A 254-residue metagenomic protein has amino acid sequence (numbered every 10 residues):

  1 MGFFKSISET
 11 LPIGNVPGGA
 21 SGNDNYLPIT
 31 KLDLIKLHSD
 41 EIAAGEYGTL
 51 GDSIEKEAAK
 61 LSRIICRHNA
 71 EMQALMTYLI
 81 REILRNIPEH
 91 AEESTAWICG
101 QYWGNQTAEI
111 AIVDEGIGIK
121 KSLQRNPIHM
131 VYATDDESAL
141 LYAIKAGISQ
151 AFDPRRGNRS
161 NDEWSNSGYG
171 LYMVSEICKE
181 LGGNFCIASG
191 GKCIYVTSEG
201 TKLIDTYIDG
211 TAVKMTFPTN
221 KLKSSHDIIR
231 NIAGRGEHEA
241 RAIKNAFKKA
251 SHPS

Functional and structural regions predicted by a protein language model:
M1-I65, L222-S254: C-terminal effector/catalytic modules and regulatory tails appended to multi-domain proteins
N15-S21, P127-S254: Flexible, glycine-/charge-rich segments associated with ATP-binding catalytic modules
E57-R81, S160-D162: Conserved short strand/loop->alpha-helix "switch" segment adjacent to the catalytic nucleotide/phosphoryl-transfer site
A70-G104, L171-E180: Conserved ATP-binding N-box helix of the HATPase_c
Y102-I110, I128-M130: Short beta-strand-loop-beta element adjacent to the nucleotide/active-site pocket used for signaling
D114: Acidic ATP/Mg2+-coordinating residue in the GHKL
I117: Glycine-rich G1-box
